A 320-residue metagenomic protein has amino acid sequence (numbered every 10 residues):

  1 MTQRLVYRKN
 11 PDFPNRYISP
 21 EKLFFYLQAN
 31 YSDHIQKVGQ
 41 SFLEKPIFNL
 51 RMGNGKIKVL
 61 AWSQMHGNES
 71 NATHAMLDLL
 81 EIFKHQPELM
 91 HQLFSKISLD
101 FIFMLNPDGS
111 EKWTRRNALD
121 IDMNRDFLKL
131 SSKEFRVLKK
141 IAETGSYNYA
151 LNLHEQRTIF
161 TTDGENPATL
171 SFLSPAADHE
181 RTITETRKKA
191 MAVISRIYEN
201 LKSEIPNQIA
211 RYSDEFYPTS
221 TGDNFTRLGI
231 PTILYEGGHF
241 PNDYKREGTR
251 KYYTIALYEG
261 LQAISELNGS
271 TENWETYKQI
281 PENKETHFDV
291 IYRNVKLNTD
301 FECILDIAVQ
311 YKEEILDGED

Functional and structural regions predicted by a protein language model:
M1-I47: Short glycine- and acidic-rich boundary segments immediately preceding or forming the N-terminal edge of structured
M1-Y17, G145, L173-D320: C-terminal accessory segments enriched in acidic
I35, N49, F101, A150 (+1 more regions): Conserved beta-strand scaffold positions in the cores of enzyme catalytic domains, especially in NTP/NDP-utilizing
L43, S63-M65: Single, functionally critical "micro-switch" positions that shape active/binding sites and transmembrane helices
F48-K56: Short beta-strand-to-loop junctions in surface cap/lid or active-site-entrance loops
M52-G53, W113-R115, N224-I230: Short glycine/proline-enriched loop/turn "hinge" motifs that connect secondary-structure elements and lie
K56-K58, M65, S70-N207: Active-site/substrate-binding loop(s) of hydrolase catalytic cores
